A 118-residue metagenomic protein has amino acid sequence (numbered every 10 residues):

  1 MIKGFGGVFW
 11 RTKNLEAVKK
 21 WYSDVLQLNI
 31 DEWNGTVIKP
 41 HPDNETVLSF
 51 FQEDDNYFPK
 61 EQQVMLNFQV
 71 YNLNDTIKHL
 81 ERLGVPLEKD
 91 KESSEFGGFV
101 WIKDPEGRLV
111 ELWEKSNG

Functional and structural regions predicted by a protein language model:
M1-G4, K78-G118: Vicinal oxygen chelate
M1-I2, Y57-P59: Short, flexible turn/loop "capping" segments at secondary-structure junctions
I2-K3, F9-L48: Core segments of cupin and vicinal oxygen chelate
G7-F9, M65-N67, F99-W101: Short aromatic/hydrophobic contact patches that present stacked aromatics for nucleic-acid/ligand binding
L15, D43-T46, D55-Y57, Y71-D75: Short, charged/polar surface micro-motifs in flexible loops or helix N-caps
Y22, F50-Q52, E111: Active-site-proximal beta-strand elements of phosphoester/diester hydrolases
I38-P40, D55-F58, K91: Short secondary-structure boundary/capping segments
P59-L80, V85: Mid-chain, well-packed structural core segment of small domains
